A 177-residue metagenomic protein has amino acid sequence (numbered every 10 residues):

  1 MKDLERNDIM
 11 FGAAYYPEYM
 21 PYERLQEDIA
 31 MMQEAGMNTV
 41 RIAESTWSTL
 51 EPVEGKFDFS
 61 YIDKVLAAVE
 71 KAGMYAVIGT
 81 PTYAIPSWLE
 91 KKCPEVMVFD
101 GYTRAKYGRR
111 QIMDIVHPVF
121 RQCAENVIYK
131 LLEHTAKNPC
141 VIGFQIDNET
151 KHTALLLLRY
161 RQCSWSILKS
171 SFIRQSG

Functional and structural regions predicted by a protein language model:
M1-R24, A30-N38: An acidic-aromatic substrate-binding cleft motif
K2-L4, R41, Y102-T103, I115-V116: Short, flexible segments with low predicted structural confidence
N7-F11, G36-N38, E70-A76, K137-I142: Short, well-ordered coil/turn segments that N-cap beta-strands
M10-P21, S45-I62, A105-E125, H134 (+1 more regions): The substrate-binding groove and active-site-proximal loops of carbohydrate-active enzymes, especially glycoside
A14, R41, G79-T80, G143-Q145: Short beta-strand segments
M20-P21, W88, F172: Short linear sequence elements within intrinsically disordered, low-complexity coil regions
Q26-A105, Y129-L132: Aromatic-lined substrate-binding rim segments of carbohydrate-active enzymes
A105-G177: Polysaccharide-binding and catalytic clefts of secreted carbohydrate-active enzymes
